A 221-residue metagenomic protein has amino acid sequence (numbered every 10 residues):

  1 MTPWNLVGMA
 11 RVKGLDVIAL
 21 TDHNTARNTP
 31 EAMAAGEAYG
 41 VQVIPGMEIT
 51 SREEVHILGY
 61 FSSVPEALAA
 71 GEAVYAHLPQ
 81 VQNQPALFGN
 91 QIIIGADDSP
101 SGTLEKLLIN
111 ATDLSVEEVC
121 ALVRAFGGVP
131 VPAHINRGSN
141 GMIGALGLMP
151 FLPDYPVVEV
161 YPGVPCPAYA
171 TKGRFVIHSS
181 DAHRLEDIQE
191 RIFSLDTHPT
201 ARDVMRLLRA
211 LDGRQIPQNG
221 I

Functional and structural regions predicted by a protein language model:
M1-L15, A26-L68, L107-L108, A121 (+1 more regions): Charged catalytic cores and adjacent phosphate/nucleic-acid-binding surfaces used for phosphate/nucleic-acid chemistry
A19: Conserved Rossmann-like nucleotide-binding pocket used by diverse enzymes that bind dinucleotide cofactors
S62-L104, L148: Active-site gating loops and adjacent loop-to-helix segments of metal-dependent hydrolytic enzymes
N90-F126: Alpha-helix-centered segments that form part of catalytic cores
